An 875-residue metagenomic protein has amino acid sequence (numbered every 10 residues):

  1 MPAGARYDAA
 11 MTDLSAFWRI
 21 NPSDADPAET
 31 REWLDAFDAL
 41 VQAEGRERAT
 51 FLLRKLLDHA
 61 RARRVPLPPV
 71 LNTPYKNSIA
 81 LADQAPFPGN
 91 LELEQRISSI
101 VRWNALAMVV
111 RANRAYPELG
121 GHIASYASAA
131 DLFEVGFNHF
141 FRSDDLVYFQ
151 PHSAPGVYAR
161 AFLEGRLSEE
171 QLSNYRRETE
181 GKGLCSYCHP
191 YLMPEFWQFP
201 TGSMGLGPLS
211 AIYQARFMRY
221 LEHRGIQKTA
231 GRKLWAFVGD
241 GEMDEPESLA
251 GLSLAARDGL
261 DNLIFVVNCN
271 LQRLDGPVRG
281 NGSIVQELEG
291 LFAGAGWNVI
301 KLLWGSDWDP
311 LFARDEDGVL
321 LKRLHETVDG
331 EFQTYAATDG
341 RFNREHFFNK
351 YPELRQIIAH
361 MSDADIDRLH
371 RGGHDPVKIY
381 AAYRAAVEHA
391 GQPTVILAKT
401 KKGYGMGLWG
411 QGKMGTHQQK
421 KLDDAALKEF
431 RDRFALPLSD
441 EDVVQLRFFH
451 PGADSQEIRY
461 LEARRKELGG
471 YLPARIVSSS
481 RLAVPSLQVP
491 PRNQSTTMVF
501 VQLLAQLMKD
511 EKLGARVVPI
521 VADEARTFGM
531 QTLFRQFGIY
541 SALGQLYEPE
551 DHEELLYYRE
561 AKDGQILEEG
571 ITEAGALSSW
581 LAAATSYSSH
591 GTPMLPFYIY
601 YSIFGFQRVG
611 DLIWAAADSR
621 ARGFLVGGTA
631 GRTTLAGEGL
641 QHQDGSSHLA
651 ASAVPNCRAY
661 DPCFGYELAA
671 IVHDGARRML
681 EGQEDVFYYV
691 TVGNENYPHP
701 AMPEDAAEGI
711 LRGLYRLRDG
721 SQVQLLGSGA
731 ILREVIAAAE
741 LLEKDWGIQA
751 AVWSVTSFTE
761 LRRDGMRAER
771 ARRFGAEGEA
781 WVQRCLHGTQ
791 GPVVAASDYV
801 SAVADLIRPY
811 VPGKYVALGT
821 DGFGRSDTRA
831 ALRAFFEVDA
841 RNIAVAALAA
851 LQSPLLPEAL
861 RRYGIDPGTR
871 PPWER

Functional and structural regions predicted by a protein language model:
M1, R6-D8: Short, positively charged and aromatic/hydrophobic N-terminal segments
T12-S168, Q494-D510, V521: N-terminal amphipathic, basic-rich helices that act as targeting or association modules
L14, R177-P200, L206, Y220-G231 (+7 more regions): Thiamine diphosphate
R19, A36-A39, P86-E94, A112-G121 (+14 more regions): Glycine- and acidic
P86-V101, A105-A115, H122-D258, N281-G282 (+5 more regions): Cofactor-binding active-site loop characterized by glycine-rich and histidine/acidic residues
F87-A105, Y126, F133, D145-L146 (+11 more regions): Non-catalytic terminal/interface segments that mediate subunit docking, oligomerization, and allosteric communication
D144-D145, R219-K228, T585-G605, F624 (+4 more regions): Glycine-rich phosphate/pyrophosphate-binding loops and their adjacent beta-strand/loop elements at enzyme active sites
A236-F237, M243, D611-R632, G637: A structural-propensity feature for long, helix-poor, extended segments
